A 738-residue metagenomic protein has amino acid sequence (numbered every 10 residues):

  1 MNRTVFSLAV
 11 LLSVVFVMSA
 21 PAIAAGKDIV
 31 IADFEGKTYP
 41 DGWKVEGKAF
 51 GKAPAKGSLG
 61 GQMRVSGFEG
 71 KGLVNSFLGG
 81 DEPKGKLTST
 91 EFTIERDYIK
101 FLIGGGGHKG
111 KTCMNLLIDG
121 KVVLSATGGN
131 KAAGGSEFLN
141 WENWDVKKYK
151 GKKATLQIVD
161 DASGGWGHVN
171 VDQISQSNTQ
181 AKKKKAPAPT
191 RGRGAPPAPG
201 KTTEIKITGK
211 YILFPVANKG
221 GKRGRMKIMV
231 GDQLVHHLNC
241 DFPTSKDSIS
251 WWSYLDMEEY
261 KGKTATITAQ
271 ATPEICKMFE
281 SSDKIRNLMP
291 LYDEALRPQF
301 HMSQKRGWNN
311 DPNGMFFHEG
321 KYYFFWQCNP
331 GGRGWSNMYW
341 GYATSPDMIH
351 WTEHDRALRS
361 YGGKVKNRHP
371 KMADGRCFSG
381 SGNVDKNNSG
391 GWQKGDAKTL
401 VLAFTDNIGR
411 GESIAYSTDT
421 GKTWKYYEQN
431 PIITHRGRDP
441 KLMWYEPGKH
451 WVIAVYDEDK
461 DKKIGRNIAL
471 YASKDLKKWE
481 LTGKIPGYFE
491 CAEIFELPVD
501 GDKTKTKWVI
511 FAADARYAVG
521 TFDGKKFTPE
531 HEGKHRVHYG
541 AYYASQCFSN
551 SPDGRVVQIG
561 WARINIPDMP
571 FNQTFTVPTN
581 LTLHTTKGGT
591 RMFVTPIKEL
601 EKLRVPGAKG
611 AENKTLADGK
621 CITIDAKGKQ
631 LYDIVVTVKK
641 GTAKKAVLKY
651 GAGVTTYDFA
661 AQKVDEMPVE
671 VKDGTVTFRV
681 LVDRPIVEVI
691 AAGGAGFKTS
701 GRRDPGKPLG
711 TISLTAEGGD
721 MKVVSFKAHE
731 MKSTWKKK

Functional and structural regions predicted by a protein language model:
T38-L73: Extracellular glycan-recognition surfaces and repeat-rich motifs
K71-K100, K109-G110, L139-E142, G194-K206 (+1 more regions): Short beta-strands within extracellular/lumenal beta-sheet-rich domains
K100-L102, Q157-I158, F214-P215, I267-T268 (+14 more regions): Hydrophobic core segments of beta-strands in well-ordered, beta-rich domains
I118-H168, G192, P197, G231-K261: Extracellular carbohydrate recognition and processing domains and analogous Trp-centered ligand-binding platforms
L124-S136, G192-P196, L234-W252, K277-N313 (+10 more regions): Surface loop/turn signatures of beta-propeller and other carbohydrate-active proteins
Q157-G165, T268-P273, T715-A716: Short beta-strand-plus-loop segments that form exposed binding edges in beta-rich domains
A162-N178, P273-E280, D720-K722: Extracellular carbohydrate recognition
A198-L213, G221-D232, E259-A271, L288 (+3 more regions): Beta-rich accessory regions
